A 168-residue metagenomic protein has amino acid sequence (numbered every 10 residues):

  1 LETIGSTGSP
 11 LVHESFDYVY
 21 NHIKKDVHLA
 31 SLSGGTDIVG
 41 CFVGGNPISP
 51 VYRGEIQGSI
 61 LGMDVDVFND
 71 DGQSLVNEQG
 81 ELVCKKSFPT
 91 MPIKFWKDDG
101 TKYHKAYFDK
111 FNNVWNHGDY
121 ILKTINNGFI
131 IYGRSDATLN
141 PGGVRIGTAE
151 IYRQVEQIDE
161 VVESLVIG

Functional and structural regions predicted by a protein language model:
L1-V51, D64: Gly/Ser/Thr-rich phosphate-binding loop
G5-S9, G54-I56, K85, P141-V144: Hydrophobic alpha-helical scaffolding
S6-T7, L32, C41-G45, F68 (+5 more regions): Generic beta-strand/beta-sheet core signal
L11-E14, D37-G40, S74, T90-P92 (+3 more regions): Flexible loop/turn segments at secondary-structure boundaries
S49-E55, K105-Y107: Short, P/G- and charge-enriched loop/turn segments at secondary-structure junctions
I56-G62, W115: Short coil-to-beta-strand transition motifs
S59-I60, Q73-F111, I146: Conserved ATP/PPi-binding loop(s) of AMP-dependent carboxylate-activating enzymes
F88, K102-K105, N113, G118-G168: AMP-binding/adenylate-forming catalytic core of the ANL superfamily
